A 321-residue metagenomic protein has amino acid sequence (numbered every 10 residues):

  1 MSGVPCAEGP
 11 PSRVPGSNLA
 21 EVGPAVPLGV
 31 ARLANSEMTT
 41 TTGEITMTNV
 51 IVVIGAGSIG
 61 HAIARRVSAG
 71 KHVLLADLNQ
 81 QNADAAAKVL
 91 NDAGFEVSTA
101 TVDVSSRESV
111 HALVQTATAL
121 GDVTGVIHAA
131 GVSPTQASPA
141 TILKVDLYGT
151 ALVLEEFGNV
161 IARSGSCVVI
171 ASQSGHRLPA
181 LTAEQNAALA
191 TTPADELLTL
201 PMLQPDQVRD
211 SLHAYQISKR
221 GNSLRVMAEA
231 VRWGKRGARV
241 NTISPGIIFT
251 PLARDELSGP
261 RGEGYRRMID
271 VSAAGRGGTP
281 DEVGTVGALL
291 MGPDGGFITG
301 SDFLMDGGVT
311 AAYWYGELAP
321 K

Functional and structural regions predicted by a protein language model:
T48-L74: Canonical Rossmann dinucleotide-binding motif of NAD(H)/NADP(H)-dependent dehydrogenases/reductases, specifically
K71-A85: Conserved glycine-rich Rossmann-like NAD(P)H-binding loop of the short-chain dehydrogenase/reductase
L90-E108: Rossmann-fold cofactor-recognition segment
I127-P134: Conserved NAD(P)H cofactor-binding loop of Rossmann-fold oxidoreductase domains
P134-Q136, R163-K235, I247-I248: Catalytic loop of short-chain dehydrogenase/reductase
L152, Q207, S211-Y215, R220-S223 (+3 more regions): C-terminal helical subdomain
P245-D255: Short, flexible catalytic-loop segment of classical short-chain dehydrogenase/reductase
T299-K321: Short C-terminal tail/terminal secondary-structure segment of NAD(P)H-dependent dehydrogenase/reductase domains
